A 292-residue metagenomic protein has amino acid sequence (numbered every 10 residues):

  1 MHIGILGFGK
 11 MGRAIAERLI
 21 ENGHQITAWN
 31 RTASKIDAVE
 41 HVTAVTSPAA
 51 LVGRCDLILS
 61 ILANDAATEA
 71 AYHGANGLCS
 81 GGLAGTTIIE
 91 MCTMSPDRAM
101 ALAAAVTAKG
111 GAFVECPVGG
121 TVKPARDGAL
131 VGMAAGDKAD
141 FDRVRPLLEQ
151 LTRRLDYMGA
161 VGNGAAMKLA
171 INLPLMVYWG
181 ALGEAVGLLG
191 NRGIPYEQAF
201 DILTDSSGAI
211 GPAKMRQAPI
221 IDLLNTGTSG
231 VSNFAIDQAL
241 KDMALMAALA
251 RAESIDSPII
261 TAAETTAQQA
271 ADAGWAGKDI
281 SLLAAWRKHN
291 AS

Functional and structural regions predicted by a protein language model:
M1-I61, T86, V122, D156-Y157: NAD(P)+-binding Rossmann beta1-loop-alpha1 motif at the extreme N-terminus of oxidoreductases
I26, A44, F113-V114, L155 (+2 more regions): Hydrophobic beta-strand scaffold residues
T43-V45, T107-A108, L130-A135, P174 (+2 more regions): Short, hinge-like loop/turn segments at secondary-structure boundaries
P48-A112: Rossmann-fold NAD(P) dinucleotide-binding segment
T93-I171: Rossmann-fold dinucleotide-binding core
G164-A262, T266-A291: Helical "substrate-binding/catalytic lid" subdomain of Rossmann-like NAD(P)-dependent dehydrogenases/reductases
